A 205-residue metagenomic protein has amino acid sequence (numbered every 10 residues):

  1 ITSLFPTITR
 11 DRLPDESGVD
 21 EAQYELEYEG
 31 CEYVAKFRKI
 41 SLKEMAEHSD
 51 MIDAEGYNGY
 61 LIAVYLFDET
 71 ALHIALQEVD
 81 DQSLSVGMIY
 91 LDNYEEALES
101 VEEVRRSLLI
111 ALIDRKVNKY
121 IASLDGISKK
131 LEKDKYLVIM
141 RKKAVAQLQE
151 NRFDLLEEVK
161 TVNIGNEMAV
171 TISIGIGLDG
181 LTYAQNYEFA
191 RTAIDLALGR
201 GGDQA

Functional and structural regions predicted by a protein language model:
I1-V19, R106: PAS-family sensory domains
D11-A71, V170-G175: PAS-family sensory/regulatory modules and their coupling/dimerization elements
D20-A22, E29-C31, E99, L148 (+3 more regions): Bergerat-fold GHKL/Histidine-kinase-like ATPase
E32-K36, I127-L137, I164-T192, D203-A205: A short glycine-enriched loop-to-beta-strand structural element that forms part of the catalytic core of nucleotide
S41-V104, G199: Sensory coupling linkers of modular signal transduction proteins
V79-D134, R141-K143: Catalytic NTP-binding/metal-coordinating core of nucleotidyl cyclase/transferase enzymes
I113-D125, V145-E167, Y187-L196: Alpha-helical scaffold within the catalytic cores of cyclic-nucleotide enzymes
R141-Q147, T182: Helix N-cap motif at beta-to-alpha junctions
